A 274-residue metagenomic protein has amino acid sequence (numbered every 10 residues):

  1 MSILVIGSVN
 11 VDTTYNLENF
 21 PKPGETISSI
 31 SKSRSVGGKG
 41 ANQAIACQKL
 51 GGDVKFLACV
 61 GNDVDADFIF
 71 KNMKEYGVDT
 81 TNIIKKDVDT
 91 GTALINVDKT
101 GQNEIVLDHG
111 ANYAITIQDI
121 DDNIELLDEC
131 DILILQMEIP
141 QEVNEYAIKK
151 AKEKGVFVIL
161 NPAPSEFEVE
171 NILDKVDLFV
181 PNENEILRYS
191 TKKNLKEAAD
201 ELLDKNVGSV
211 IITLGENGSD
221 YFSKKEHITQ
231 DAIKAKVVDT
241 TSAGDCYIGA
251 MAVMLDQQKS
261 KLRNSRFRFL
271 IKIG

Functional and structural regions predicted by a protein language model:
M1-C59, V64-K71, E75, V238: Glycine-rich phosphate/adenosyl-contacting loop at the front of the ribokinase-like
I3, L195-G274: Conserved phosphate-binding/catalytic region of the ribokinase-like
I45, T92-N96, E104, G218-F222: Short beta-strand scaffold segments in enzyme catalytic cores
K74-D87: A glycine-rich helix N-cap at a beta->alpha junction
K85, I95-I132, M137: Conserved phosphate-binding/catalytic loop of the ribokinase/pfkB sugar-kinase fold
I148, K152-D231: Conserved phosphate/ATP/ADP-binding segment of small-molecule kinases
